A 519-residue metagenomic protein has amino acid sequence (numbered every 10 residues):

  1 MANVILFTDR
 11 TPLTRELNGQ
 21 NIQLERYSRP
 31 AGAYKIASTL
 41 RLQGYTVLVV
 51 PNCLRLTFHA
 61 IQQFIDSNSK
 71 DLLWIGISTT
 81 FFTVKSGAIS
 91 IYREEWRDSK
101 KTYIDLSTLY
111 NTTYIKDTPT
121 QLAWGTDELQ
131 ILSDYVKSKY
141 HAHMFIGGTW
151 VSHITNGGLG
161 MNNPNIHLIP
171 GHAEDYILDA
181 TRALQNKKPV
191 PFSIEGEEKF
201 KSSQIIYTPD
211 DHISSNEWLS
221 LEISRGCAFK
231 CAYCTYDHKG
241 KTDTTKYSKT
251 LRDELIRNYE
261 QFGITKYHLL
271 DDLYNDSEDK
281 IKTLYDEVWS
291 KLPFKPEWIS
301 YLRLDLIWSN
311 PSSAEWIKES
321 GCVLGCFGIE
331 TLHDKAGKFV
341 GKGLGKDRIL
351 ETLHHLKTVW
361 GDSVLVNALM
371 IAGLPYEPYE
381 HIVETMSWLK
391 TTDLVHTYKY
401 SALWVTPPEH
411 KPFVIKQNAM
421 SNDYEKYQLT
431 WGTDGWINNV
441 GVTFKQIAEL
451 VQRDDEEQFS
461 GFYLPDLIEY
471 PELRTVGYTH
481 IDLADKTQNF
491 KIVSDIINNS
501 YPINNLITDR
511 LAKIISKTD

Functional and structural regions predicted by a protein language model:
A2-E254, E260-G263: Acidic, low-complexity intrinsically disordered segments
P12-L17, L365, E380-D519: C-terminal accessory regions of radical SAM enzymes
R15-E16, K85-S86, D334-F339, H410: A short acidic, helix-capping loop that chelates divalent metal ions and anchors anionic groups
S28, F200-S363, A372, S387: Radical SAM [4Fe-4S] cluster-binding motif and immediate context
V136-I146, K295-W298, D362-N367: Short beta-strand/loop segments at the ligand-binding rim of alpha/beta enzyme cores
G148-W150, D272-D276, A372-G373, Y400-P412: Short, solvent-exposed turn/loop segments enriched in Gly/Ser/Thr/Pro and often Arg
T155-N162, S313, P375-T391: Catalytic cores of alpha/beta
P164-N165, K318-L324, L394-V395: Glycine-enriched alpha-helix->loop->beta-strand junction motifs that scaffold or abut catalytic
